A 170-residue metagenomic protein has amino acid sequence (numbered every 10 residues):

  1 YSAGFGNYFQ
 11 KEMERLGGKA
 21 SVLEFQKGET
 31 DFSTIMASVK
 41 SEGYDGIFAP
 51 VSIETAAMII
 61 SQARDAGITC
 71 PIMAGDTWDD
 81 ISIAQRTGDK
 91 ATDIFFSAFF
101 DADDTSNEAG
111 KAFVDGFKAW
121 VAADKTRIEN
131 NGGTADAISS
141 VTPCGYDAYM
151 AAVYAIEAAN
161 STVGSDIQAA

Functional and structural regions predicted by a protein language model:
Y1-A170: Extracytosolic ligand-binding ectodomains
